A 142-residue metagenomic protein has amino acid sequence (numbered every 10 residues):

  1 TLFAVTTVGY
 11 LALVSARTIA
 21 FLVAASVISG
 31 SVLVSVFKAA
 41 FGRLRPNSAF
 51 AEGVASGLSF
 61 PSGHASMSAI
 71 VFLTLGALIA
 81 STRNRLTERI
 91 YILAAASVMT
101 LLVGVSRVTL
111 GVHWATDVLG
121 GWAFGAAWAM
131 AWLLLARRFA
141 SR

Functional and structural regions predicted by a protein language model:
T1-A55, T74-S81, A94: Hydrophobic alpha-helical bundle signature of multipass membrane enzymes
F50-R142: Membrane-embedded catalytic cores of phosphoryl/pyrophosphoryl-handling enzymes
